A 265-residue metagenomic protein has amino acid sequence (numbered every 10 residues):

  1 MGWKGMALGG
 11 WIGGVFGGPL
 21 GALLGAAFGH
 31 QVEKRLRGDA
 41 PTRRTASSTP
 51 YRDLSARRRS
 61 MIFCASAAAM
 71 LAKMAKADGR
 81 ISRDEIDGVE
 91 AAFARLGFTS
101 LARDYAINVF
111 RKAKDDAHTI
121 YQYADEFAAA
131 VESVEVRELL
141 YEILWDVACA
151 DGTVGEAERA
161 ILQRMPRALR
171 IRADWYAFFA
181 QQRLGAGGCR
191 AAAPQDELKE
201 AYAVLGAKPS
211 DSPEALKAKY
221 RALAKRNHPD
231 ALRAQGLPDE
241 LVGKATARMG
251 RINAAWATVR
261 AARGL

Functional and structural regions predicted by a protein language model:
M1-K73, R83-L265: Small-residue-enriched hydrophobic alpha-helices in membranes
